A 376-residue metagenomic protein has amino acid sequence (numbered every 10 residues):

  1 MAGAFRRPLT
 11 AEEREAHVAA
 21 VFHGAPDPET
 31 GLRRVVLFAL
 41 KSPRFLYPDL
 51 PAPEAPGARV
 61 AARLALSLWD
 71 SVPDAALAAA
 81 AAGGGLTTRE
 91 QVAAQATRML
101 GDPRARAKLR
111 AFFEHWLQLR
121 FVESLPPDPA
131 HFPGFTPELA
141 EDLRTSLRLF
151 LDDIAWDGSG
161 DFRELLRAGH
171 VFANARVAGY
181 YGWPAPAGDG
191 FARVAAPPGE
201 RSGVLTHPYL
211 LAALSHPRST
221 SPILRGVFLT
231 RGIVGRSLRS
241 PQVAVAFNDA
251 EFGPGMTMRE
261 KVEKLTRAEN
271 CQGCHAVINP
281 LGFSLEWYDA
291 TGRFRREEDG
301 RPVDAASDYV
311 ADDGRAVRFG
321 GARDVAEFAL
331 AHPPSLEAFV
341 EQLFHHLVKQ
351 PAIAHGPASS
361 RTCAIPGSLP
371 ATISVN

Functional and structural regions predicted by a protein language model:
M1-L347, G356-N376: Active-site substrate-binding loop specific to GH73 endo-beta-N-acetylglucosaminidase modules in bacterial autolysins
